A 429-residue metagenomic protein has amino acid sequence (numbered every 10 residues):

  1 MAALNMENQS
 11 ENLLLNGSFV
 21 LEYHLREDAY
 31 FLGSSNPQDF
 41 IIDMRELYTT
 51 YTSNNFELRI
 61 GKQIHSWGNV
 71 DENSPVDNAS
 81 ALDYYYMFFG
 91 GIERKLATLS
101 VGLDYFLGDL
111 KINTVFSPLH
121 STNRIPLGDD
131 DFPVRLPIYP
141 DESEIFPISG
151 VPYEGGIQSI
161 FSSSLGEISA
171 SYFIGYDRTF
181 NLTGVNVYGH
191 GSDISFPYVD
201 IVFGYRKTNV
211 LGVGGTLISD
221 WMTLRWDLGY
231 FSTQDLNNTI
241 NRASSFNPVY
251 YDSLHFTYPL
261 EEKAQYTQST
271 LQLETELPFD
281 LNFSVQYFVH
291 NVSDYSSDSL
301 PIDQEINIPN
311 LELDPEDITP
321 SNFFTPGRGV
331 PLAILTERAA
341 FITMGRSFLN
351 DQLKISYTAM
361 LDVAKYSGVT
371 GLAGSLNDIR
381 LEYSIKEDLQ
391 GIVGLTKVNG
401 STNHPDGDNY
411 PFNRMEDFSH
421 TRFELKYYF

Functional and structural regions predicted by a protein language model:
A2-N8, E46-Y51, V101-Y105, I157-F161 (+8 more regions): Residues on the lipid-exposed face of transmembrane beta-strands in outer-membrane beta-barrel proteins
E7-Q9, L13-F132, T396, G400: Outer membrane beta-barrel
S10-N12, L21-E27, S53, I64-S66 (+11 more regions): Transmembrane beta-strands of outer-membrane beta-barrel pores
N12-N16, N55-L58, D109-I112, G166-I168 (+4 more regions): Repeated loop/turn-to-beta-strand initiation elements of outer-membrane beta-barrel proteins
E27-G33, F40, D71-D77, I125-D131 (+6 more regions): Outer-membrane beta-barrel translocator domains and adjoining extracellular loop/strand segments of Gram-negative
F31-P37, Y84-F89, D141-I145, P197-I201 (+4 more regions): Extracellular loop and loop/strand-boundary signature of outer-membrane beta-barrel proteins
N54-N55, E93-L281, V289-N291, S296 (+2 more regions): Signature for the C-terminal beta-barrel architecture of outer-membrane proteins
N413-F429: Outer-membrane beta-barrel "beta-signal"
